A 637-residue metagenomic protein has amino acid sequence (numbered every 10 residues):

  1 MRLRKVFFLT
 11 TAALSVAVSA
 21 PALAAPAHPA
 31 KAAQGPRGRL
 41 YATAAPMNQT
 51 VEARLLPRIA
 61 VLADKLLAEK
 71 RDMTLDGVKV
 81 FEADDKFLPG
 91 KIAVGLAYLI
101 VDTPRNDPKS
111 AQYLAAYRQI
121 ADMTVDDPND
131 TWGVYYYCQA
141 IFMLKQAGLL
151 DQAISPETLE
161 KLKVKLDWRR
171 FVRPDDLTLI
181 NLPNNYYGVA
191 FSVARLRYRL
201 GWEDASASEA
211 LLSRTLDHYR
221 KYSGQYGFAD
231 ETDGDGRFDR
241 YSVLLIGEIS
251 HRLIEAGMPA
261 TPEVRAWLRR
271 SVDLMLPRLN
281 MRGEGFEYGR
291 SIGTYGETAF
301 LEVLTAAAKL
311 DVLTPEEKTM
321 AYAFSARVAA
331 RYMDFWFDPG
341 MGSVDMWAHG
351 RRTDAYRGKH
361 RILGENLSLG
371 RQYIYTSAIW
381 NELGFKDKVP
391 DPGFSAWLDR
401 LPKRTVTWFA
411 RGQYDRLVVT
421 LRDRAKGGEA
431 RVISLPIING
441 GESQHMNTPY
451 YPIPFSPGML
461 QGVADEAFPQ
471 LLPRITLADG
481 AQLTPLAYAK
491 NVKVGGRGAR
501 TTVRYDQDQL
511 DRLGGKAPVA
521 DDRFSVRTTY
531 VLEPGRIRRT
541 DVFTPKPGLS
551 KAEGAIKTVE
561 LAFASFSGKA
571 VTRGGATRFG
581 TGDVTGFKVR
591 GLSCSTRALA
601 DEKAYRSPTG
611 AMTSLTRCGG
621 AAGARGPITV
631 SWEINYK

Functional and structural regions predicted by a protein language model:
M1-T10: Bacterial N-terminal signal peptides that target proteins for export
L9-S19: Bacterial N-terminal signal peptides
H28-Q112: Low-complexity, Ser/Thr/Pro/Gly-enriched N-terminal "stalk/linker" regions
R54, R58-V61, K91, V189 (+7 more regions): Extracytoplasmic/secreted proteins, especially bacterial periplasmic and envelope-associated proteins
V80-T305: Aromatic-lined, polymer-binding surfaces characteristic of secreted/periplasmic polysaccharide-degrading enzymes
M281, G285, F300-T558, A562-T581 (+3 more regions): Extended polysaccharide-engagement surfaces of secreted carbohydrate-active enzymes
R590-K637: Beta-strand-rich recognition/accessory modules
